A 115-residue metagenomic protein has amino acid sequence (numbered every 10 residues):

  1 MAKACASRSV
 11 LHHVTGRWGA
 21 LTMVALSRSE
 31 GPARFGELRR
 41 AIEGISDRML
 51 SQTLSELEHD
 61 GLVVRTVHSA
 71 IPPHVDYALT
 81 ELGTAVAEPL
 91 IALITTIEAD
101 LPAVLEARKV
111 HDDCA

Functional and structural regions predicted by a protein language model:
A4-M49, T84: N-terminal helix-turn-helix DNA-binding core of bacterial DNA-binding proteins
C5-A6, A85-A115: Amphipathic alpha-helical dimerization/coiled-coil segments that flank or bridge DNA-binding/regulatory modules
T22, T66, V104-E106: Short, hydrophobic secondary-structure boundary micro-motifs
L50, L54-D60: Basic amphipathic alpha-helical segments that dock to polyanions
E58-H68: A short, conserved structural fragment
S69-A92: Basic, amphipathic "hinge/linker" alpha-helix immediately C-terminal to the N-terminal HTH DNA-binding motif
